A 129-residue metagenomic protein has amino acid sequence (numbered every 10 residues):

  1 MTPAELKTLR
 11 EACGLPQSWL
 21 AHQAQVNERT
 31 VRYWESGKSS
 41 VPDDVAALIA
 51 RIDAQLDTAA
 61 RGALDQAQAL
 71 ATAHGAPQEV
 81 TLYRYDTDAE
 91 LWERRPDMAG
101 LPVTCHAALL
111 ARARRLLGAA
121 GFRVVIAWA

Functional and structural regions predicted by a protein language model:
M1-A12: A short, Lys/Arg-rich alpha-helix, primarily the initiator
K7, R32-Y33, A50: Key DNA-contacting residues within the recognition helix of helix-turn-helix
E11, H22, G118: Short polybasic/polar patches that bind polyanions
E11, Q25, S36-K38: Residue-level detection of the helix-turn-helix DNA-binding "recognition helix"
G14-R32: Short alpha-helical DNA-recognition segment
Q25, V41-A60: DNA major-groove recognition helix of helix-turn-helix/homeodomain DNA-binding modules
T58-A129: Helix-turn-helix/homeodomain-like alpha-helical modules used for DNA recognition and transcription-factor dimerization
